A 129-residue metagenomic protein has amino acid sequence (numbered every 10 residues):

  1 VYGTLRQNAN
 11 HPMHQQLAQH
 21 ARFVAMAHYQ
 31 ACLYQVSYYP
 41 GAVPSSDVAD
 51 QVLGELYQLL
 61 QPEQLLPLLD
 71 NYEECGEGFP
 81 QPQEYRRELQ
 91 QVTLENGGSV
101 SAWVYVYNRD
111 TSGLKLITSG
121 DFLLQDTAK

Functional and structural regions predicted by a protein language model:
V1-K129: Glycine-aromatic micro-motifs
